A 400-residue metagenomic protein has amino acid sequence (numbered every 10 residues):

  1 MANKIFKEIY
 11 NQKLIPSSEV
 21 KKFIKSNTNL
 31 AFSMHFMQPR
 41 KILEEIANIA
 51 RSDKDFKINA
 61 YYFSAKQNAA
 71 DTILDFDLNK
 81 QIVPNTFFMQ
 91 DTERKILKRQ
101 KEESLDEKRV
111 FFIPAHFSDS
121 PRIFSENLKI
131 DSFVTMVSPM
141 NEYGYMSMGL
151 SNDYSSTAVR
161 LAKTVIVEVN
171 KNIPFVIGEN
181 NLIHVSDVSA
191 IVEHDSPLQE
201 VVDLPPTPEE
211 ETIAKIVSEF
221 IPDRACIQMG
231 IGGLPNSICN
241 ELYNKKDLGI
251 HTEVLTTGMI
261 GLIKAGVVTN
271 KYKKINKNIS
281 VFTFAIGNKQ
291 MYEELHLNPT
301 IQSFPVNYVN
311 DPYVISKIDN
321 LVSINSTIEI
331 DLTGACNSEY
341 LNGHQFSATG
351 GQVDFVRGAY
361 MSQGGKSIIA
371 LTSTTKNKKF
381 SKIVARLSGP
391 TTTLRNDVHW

Functional and structural regions predicted by a protein language model:
M1-W400: Conserved alpha/beta enzyme-core scaffold
